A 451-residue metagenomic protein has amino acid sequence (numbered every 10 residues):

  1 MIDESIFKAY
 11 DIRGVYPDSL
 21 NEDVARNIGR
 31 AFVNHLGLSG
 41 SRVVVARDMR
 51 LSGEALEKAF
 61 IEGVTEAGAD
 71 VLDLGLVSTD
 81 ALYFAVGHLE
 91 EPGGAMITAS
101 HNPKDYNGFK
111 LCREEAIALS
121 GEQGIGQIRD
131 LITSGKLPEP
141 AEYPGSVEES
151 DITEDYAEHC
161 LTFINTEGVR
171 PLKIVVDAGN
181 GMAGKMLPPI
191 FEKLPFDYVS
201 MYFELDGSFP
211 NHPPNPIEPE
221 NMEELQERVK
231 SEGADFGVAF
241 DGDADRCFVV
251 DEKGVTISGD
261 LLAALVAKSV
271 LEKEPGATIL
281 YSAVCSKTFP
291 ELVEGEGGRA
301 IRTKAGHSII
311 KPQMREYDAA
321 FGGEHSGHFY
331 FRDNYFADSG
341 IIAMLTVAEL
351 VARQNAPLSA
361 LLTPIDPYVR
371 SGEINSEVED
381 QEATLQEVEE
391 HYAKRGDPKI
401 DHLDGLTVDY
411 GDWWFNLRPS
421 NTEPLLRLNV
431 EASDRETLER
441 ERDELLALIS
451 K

Functional and structural regions predicted by a protein language model:
M1-E62, E66-G68, V147-K173: An N-terminal, well-structured beta->alpha segment
S39-N107, L161, I190-V250: N-terminal small/polar loop signature for handling phosphorylated ligands or for N-terminal nucleophile
P92-S100, K104, L111, V229-D251 (+2 more regions): Glycine-rich phosphate-binding loop
D105-R129, V250-V266, A337-V351: A short, gly/pro- and small-residue-rich
N107-E232: Gly/Ser/Thr-enriched, mixed-charge loops and adjacent short helices that form phosphate/oxyanion-binding elements
G126-E158, T162, E252-H325, F329-F331: Proline/glycine-rich low-complexity loops and linkers
E274-K451: Phosphate-binding and adjacent anionic-ligand microenvironments
